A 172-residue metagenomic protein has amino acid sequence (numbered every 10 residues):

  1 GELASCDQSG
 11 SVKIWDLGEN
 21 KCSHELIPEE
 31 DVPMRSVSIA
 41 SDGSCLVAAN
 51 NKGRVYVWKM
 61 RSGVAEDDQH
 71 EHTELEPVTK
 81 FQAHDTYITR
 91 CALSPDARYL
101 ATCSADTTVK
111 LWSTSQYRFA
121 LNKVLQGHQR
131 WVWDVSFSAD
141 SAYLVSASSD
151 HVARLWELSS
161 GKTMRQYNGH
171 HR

Functional and structural regions predicted by a protein language model:
G1, S38-G43, A92-A97, S136-S141: Loop/turn segments within WD40 beta-propeller blades
C6-S9, A49-K52, T102-D106, S146-D150: Conserved strand-to-loop turn within each blade of WD40 beta-propeller repeats
V12-W15, V55-K59, V109-T114, A153-W156: WD40-repeat beta-propellers
L17-N20, R61-G63, T114-Y117, L158-G161: Short loop/turn segments that connect beta-strands within beta-propeller blades
S23-H24, E66, E76-V78, A120-K123 (+1 more regions): A structural motif specific to WD40 beta-propellers
I27-M34, E74, F81-I88, L125-V132 (+1 more regions): WD40/WD-repeat beta-propeller blade N-cap
D96-Y99, Q126, D140-Y143, H151 (+1 more regions): Tandem repeat domain/solenoid detector
